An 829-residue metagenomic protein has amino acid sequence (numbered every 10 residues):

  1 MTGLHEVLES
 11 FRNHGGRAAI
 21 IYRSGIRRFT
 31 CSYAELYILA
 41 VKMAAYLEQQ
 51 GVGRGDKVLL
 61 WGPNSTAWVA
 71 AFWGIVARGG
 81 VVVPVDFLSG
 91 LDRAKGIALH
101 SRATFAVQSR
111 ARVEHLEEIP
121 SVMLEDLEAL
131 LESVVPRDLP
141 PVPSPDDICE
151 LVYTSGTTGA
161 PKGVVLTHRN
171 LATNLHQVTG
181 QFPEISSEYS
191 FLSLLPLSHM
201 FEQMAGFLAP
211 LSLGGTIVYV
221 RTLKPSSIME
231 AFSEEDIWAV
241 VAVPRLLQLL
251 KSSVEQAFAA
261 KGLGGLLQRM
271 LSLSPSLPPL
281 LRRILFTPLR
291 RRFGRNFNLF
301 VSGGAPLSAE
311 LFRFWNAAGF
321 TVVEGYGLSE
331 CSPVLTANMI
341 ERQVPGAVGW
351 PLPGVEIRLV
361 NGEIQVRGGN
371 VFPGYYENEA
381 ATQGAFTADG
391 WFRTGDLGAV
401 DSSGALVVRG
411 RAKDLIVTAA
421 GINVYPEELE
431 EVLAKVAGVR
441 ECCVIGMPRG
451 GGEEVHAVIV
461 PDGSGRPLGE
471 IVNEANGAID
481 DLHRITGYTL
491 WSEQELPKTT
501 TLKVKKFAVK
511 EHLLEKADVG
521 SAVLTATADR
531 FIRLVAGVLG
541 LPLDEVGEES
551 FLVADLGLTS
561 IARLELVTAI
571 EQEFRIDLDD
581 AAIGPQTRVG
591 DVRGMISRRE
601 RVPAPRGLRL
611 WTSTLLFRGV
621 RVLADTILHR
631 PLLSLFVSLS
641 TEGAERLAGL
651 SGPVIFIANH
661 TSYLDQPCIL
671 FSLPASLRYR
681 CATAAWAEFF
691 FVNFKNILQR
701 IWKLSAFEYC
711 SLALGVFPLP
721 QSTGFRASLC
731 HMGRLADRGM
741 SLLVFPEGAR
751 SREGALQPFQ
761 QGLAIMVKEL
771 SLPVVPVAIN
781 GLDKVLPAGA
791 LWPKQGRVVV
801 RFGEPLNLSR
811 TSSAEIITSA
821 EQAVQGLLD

Functional and structural regions predicted by a protein language model:
G16-A18, V135-Y153, A160, E184-S190: Conserved pre-ATP/AMP-binding loop-to-beta segment of ANL
I20-S65, V69-W73, G90-K95, H168: Conserved AMP-binding/adenylate-forming core of the ANL superfamily
F72, F87-L116, E132-V134, N174-L192 (+1 more regions): Conserved ATP-dependent adenylate/AMP-binding module captured primarily in the ANL superfamily
A106, L359, G368, P373-G374 (+1 more regions): AMP-binding/adenylate-forming catalytic core of the ANL superfamily
A172-S190, L197-T287: Conserved AMP-binding/adenylation subdomain of ANL enzymes
L281-L406, A412-L415, L429, R440: Conserved AMP-binding/adenylate-forming
E441, G451, N476-V504, G520-T525 (+1 more regions): AMP-binding/adenylate-forming catalytic domain of the ANL superfamily
L468, L514, A648, T723-D829: Non-catalytic C-terminal accessory region of glycerolipid acyltransferases and related lyso-lipid remodeling enzymes
